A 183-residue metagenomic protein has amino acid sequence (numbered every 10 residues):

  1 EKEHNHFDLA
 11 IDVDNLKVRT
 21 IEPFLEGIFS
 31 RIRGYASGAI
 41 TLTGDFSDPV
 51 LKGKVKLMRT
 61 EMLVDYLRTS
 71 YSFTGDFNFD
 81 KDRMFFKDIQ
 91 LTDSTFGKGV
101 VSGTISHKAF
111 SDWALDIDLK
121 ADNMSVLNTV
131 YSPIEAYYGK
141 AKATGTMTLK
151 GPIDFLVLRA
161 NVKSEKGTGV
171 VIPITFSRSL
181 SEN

Functional and structural regions predicted by a protein language model:
E1-F85, V101-N183: Membrane-proximal interfacial segments on either side of biological membranes
